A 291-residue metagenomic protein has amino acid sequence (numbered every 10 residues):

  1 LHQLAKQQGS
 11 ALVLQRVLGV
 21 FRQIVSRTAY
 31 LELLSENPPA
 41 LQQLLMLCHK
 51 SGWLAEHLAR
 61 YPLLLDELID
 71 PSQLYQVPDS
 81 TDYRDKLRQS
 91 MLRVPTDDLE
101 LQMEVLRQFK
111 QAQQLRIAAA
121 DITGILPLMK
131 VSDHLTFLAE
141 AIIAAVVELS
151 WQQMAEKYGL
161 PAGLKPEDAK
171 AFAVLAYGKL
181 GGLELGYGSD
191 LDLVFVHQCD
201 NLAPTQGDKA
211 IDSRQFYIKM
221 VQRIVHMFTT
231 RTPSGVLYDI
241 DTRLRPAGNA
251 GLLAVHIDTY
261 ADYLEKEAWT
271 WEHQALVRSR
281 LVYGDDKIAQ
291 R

Functional and structural regions predicted by a protein language model:
L1-R291: A nucleotide- and high-energy phosphate-metabolite-utilizing enzyme signature
